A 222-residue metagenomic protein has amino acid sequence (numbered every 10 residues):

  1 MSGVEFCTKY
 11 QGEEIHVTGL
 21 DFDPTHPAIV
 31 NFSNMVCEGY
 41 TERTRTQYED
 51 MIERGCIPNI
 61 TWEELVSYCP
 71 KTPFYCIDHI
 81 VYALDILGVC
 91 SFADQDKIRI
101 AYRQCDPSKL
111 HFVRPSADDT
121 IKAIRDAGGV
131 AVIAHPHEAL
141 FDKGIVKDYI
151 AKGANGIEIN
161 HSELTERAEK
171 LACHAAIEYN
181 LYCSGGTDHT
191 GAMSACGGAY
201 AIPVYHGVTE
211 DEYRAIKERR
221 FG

Functional and structural regions predicted by a protein language model:
M1-G144, E212: Extended substrate/RNA-proximal surfaces in nucleic-acid metabolism proteins
M1-T25, I29, P115-I133, H137-G222: Charged catalytic cores and adjacent phosphate/nucleic-acid-binding surfaces used for phosphate/nucleic-acid chemistry
